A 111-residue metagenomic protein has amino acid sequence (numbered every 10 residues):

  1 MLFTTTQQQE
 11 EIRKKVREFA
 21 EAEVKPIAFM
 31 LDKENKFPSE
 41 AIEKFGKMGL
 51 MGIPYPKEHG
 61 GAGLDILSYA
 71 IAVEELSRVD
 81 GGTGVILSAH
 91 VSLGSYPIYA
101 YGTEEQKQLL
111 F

Functional and structural regions predicted by a protein language model:
M1-E11: Intrinsic disorder at enzyme termini
K25-F111: Glycine-rich flavin
